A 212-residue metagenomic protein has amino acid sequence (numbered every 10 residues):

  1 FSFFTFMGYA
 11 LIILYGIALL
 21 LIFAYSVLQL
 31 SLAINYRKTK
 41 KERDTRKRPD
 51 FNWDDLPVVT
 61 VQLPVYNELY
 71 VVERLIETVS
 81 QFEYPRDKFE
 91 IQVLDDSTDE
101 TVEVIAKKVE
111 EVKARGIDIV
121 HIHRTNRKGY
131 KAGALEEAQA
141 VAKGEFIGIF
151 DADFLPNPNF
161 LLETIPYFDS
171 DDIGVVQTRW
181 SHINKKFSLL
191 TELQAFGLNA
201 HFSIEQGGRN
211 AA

Functional and structural regions predicted by a protein language model:
F1-D55, Q206: N-terminal membrane-anchoring/stem segments of glycan-assembly enzymes
S31-K88: N-terminal signal-anchor transmembrane helix
V61-L63, I91-V93, V175: Structural beta-sheet core signal
L63-V65, D95, F150: Short beta-strand/turn micro-motifs composed of small residues that flank or help shape donor/cofactor-binding pockets
V71-T78, V104, A134-E137: Well-ordered alpha-helical segments embedded in enzymatic catalytic cores
E77-I122, R127: Acidic donor-binding segment of Leloir-type glycosyltransferases
S97, L135, D151-L155: The conserved acidic donor/metal-binding loop of glycosyltransferases
V109-E145, P158-A212: Long helical/loop segments within the catalytic core of UDP-sugar-dependent glycosyltransferases, especially the large
